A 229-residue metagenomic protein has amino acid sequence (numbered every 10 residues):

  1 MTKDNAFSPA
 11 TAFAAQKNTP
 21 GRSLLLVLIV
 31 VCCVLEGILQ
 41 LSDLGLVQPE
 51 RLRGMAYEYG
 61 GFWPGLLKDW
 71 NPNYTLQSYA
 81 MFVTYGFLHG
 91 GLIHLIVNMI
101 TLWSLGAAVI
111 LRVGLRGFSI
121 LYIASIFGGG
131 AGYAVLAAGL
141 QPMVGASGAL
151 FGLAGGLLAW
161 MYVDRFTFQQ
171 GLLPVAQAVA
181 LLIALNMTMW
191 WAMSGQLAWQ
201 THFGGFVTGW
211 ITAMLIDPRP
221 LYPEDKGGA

Functional and structural regions predicted by a protein language model:
T2-A229: A detector for small-residue-rich transmembrane helices and their helix-helix packing motifs
